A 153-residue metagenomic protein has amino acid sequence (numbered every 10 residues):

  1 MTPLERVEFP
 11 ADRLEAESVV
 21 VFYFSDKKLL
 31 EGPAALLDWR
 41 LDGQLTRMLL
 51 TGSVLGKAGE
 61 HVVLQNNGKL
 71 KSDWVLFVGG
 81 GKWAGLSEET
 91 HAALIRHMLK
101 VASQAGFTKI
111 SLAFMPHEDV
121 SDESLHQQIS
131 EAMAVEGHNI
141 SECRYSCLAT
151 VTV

Functional and structural regions predicted by a protein language model:
M1-V153: Glycine-/small-residue-enriched capping loops at alpha/beta junctions
